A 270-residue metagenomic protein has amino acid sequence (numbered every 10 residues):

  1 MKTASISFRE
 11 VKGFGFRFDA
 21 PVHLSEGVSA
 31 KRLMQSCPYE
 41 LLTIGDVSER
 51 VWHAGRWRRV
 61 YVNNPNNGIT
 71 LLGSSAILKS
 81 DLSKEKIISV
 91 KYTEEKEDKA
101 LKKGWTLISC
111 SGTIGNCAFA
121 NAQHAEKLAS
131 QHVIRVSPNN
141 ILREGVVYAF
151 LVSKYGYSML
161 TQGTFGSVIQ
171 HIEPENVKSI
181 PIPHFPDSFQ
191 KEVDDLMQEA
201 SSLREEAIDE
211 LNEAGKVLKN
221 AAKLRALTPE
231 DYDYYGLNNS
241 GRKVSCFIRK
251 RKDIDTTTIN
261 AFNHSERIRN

Functional and structural regions predicted by a protein language model:
M1-W57, P186-N270: Non-catalytic DNA-recognition/assembly elements of restriction-modification systems
L41-V60, S75-K103, N270: Sequence-specific dsDNA recognition surfaces
Y61-I69, L78, K84-I87, K99-L101 (+1 more regions): Short, surface-exposed loop/turn microsegments at beta-strand edges and helix-strand junctions
I77, E94-E95, L107-C117, Y148-Q162: Well-ordered mid-protein domain cores that form the structural environment of catalytic cofactors
E95-K96, Q123, S167: A structural connector/turn signal
A100, C110, F150-V152, M159 (+4 more regions): Intrinsically disordered, low-complexity, charge-biased terminal/linker regions in eukaryotic proteins
S109-A149: A short beta-sheet element
E126-I134, G166-S188: A short glycine-rich beta-alpha junction/loop motif
